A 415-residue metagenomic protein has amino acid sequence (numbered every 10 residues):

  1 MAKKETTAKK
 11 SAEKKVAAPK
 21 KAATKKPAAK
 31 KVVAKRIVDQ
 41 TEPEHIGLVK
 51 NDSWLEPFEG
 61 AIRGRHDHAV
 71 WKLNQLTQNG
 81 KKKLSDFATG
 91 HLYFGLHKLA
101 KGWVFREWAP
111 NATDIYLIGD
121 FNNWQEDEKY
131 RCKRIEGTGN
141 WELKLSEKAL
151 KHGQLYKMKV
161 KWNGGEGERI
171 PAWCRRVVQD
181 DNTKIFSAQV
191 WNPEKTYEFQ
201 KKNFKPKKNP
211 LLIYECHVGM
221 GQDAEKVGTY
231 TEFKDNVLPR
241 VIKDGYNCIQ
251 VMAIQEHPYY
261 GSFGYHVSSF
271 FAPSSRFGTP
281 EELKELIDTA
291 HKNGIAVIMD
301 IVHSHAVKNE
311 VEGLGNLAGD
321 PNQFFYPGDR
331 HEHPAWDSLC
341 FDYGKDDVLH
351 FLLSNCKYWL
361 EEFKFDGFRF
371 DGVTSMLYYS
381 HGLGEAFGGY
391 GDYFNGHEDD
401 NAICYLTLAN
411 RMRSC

Functional and structural regions predicted by a protein language model:
M1-G47: Intrinsically disordered, polybasic Lys/Arg-rich low-complexity tracts
V32-A100, V104, Q125-E215, M220-E225 (+1 more regions): The feature marks proteins involved in alpha-glucan
A100-W103, K234-N236, L406-A409: Short alpha-helical segments and helix-capping/turn motifs at coil-helix boundaries
W108-I115: Short proline/glycine-enriched turn/loop motifs at strand-loop junctions of beta-rich domains
L117-G119: Conserved aromatic beta-strand anchor motif in extracellular beta-sandwich/beta-rich domains
V178, T196, Q200-K208, I213 (+1 more regions): Substrate-binding/active-site clefts of carbohydrate-active enzymes
C216, N401, L408-C415: Active-site region of glycoside hydrolase catalytic domains
E285-A290, Y405-M412: Catalytic-core regions built around general acid/base machinery
